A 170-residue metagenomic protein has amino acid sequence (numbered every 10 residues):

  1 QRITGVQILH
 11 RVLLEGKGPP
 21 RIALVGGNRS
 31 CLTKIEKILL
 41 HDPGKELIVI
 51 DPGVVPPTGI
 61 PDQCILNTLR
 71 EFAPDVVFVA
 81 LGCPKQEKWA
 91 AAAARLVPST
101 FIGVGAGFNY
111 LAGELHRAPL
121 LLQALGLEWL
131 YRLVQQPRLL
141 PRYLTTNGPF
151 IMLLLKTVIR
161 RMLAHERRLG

Functional and structural regions predicted by a protein language model:
Q1-T68, F72: Conserved beta-alpha
P20, V97-S99: A short helix->loop->beta-strand "cap" motif at the edges of active sites that frequently abuts
A23, V76-A80, I102: Structural motif
I35-E36, E87-L96: Short Gly/Thr/Asp-enriched flexible loops that form oxyanion-binding sites at enzyme active sites
D51-T58, S99-Q136: Short, flexible loop segments at boundaries between secondary-structure elements
L69, A73-C83: Proline-aspartate-enriched helix->loop->beta-strand connector
L81-Q86, G107-F108: Short glycine-rich anion-binding loops that position phosphate/pyrophosphate groups of nucleotides and phosphorylated
R117-G170: A transmembrane-helix-recognition feature enriched in membrane-embedded lipid enzymes and envelope glyco-/phospholipid
